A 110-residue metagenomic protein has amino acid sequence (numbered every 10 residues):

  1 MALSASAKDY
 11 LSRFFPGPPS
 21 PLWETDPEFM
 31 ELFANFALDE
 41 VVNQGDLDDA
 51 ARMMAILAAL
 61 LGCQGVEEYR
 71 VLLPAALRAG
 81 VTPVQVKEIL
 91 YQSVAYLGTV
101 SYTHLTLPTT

Functional and structural regions predicted by a protein language model:
M1-D49: Secretory/endomembrane lumenal or extracellular ectodomains immediately following the signal peptide
V42, C63-Q64: Alpha-helical bundle segments that constitute or directly flank the non-heme di-iron/ferroxidase center
G45-R52, G80-V86: Structural motif
A51-L60, I89-L90: Short, structured motif recognition centered on aromatic/hydrophobic residues
G65-Q85: Extended intrinsically disordered, low-complexity coil regions enriched in Ser, Thr, Gly, Ala and often Pro
E68, L97-T99: Substrate/cofactor-recognition hotspot
Y91-Y96: Internal helix-loop-helix
T103-T109: Conserved small/polar residues in nucleotide/adenosyl-binding loops
